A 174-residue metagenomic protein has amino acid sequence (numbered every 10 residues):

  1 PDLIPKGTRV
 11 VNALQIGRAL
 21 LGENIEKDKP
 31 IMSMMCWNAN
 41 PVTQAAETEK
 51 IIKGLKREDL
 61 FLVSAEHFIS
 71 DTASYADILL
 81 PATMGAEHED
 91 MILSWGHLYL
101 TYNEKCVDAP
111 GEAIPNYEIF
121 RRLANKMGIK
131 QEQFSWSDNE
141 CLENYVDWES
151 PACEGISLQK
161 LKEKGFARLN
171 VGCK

Functional and structural regions predicted by a protein language model:
P1, C106-K174: N-terminal leader/propeptide and maturation segments of large enzyme subunits in energy/redox metabolism and hydrolases
P1-S74, M84-M91, E154, Q159-K174: Extended redox/cofactor-interaction regions of prokaryotic respiratory oxidoreductases
I51, R57-F61, E66-F68, Y102-A124: Phosphate/diphosphate-binding loops
I52, H97, D138-L142: Residue-level signal for alpha-helical context at structural boundaries
D77: Catalytic, metal-anchored helix/loop core of enzyme active sites in primary metabolism
T83-C106, E112: Catalytic or ion-translocation cores adjacent to nucleophile or general acid/base/metal-coordination motifs in diverse
